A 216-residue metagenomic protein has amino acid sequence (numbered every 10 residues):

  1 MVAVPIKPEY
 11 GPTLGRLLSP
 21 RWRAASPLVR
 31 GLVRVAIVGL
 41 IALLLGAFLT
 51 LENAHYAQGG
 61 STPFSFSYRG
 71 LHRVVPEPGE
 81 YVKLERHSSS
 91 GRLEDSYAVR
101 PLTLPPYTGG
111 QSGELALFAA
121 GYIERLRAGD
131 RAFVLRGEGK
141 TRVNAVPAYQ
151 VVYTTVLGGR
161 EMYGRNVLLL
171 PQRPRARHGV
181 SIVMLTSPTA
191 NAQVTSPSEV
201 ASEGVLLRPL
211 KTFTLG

Functional and structural regions predicted by a protein language model:
M1-P20: N-terminal intrinsically disordered, acidic low-complexity segments at the extreme N-terminus
P20, G139-G216: Short, well-structured beta-strand
W22, F48-G70: Ser/Thr/Pro/Gly-rich low-complexity linker/stalk segments immediately outside membranes or between
R23-T50: Hydrophobic membrane-insertion alpha-helices, especially the h-region of bacterial N-terminal signal peptides
N53-A57, E80-K83, N144-V152: Short, hydrophobic/aromatic-rich segments at coil-to-beta transitions
T62-G121, T154-E161: Secretory pathway targeting signatures of secreted, lumenal, and periplasmic proteins
L117-R125, V205-R208: Extracytoplasmic/secreted proteins, especially bacterial periplasmic and envelope-associated proteins
A128-R136: A short, amphipathic edge element
